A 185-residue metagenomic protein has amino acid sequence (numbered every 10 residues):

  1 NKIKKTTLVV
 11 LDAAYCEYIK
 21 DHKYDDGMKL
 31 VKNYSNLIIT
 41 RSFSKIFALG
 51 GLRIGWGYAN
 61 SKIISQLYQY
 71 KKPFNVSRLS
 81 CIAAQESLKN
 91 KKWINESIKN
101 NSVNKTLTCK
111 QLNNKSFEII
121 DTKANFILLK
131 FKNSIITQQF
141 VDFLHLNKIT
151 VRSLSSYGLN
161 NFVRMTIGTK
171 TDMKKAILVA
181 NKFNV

Functional and structural regions predicted by a protein language model:
N1-V9, A13-L49: Active-site pre-lysine segment of PLP-dependent enzymes
L8, E118, T150: Residue-level detector of anion-binding/catalytic polar loops
D21, E118-D121, S156-G158: A short beta-turn/loop motif at secondary-structure boundaries
N36-N113, F117-I120: PLP-dependent aminotransferase class I/II
G51, K123, G158-N161: Short acidic/glycine-enriched loop/turn segments that link adjacent beta-strands
A59-I63, F131-S134, K170: Short loop segments at secondary-structure junctions
S102, N114-N147, V163, I167: Conserved PLP-binding catalytic core of the aspartate aminotransferase-like
F143-N147, R152, S156-V185: PLP-dependent enzyme catalytic core of the Aspartate aminotransferase-like
